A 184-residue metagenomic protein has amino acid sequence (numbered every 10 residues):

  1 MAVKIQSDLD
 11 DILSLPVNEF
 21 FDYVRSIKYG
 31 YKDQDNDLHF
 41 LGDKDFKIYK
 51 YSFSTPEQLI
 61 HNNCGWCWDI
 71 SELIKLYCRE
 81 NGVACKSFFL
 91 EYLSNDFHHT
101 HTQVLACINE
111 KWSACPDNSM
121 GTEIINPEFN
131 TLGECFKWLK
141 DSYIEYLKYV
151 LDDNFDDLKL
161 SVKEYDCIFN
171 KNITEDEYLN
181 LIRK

Functional and structural regions predicted by a protein language model:
M1-N62, W66: Secondary-structure boundary elements
L9, K86-F89, E175-E177: Terminal low-complexity, poorly structured segments
F40, F46, I125, D156-D157: Intrinsically disordered, low-complexity, compositionally biased regions/tails
D69-K148: Hydrophobic/aromatic-rich core segments of domains that either
K140-K184: Alpha-helical and coiled-coil interaction segments, frequently adjacent to or embedded within charge-biased
